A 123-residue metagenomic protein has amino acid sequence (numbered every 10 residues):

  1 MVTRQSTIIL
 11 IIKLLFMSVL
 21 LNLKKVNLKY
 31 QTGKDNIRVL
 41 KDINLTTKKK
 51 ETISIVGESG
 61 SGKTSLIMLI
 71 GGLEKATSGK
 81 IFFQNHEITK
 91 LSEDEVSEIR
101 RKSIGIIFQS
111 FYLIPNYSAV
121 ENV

Functional and structural regions predicted by a protein language model:
M17-L20, K29-D42: A short, flexible loop at the N-terminus of ABC-type nucleotide-binding domains that lies
V56-E58: The feature captures the beta-strand-to-loop junction immediately N-terminal to the Walker
T64-S65: Conserved Walker
G71: Helix-to-loop junction immediately C-terminal to a conserved catalytic motif
G79-E87: Conserved ABC transporter NBD signature motif
I88-G105: ABC ATPase NBD coupling module
Y117-N122: Short coil-to-helix segment of the ABC ATPase nucleotide-binding domain corresponding to the Q-loop/switch region
